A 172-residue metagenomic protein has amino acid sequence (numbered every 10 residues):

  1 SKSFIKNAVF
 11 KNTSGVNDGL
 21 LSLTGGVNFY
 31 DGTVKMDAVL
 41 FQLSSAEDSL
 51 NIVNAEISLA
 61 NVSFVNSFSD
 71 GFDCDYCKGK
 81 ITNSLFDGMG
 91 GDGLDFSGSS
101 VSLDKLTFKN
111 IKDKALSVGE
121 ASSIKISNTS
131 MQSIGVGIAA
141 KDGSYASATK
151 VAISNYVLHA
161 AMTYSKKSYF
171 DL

Functional and structural regions predicted by a protein language model:
S1-L172: Extracellular beta-rich repeat passengers
